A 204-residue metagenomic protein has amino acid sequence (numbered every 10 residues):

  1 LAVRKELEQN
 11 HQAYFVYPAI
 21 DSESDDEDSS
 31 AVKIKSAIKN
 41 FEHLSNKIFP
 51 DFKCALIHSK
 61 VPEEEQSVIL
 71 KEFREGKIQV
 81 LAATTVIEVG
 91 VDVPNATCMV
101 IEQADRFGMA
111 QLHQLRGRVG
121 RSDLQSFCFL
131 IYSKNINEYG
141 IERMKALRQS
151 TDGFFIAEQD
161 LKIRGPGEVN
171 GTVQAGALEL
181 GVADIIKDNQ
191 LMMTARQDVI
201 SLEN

Functional and structural regions predicted by a protein language model:
L1-K145: Inter-lobe coupling/hinge segments of SF2-like helicase ATPases
D123, F127, N135-N204: C-terminal accessory region of SF2 helicases/translocases
